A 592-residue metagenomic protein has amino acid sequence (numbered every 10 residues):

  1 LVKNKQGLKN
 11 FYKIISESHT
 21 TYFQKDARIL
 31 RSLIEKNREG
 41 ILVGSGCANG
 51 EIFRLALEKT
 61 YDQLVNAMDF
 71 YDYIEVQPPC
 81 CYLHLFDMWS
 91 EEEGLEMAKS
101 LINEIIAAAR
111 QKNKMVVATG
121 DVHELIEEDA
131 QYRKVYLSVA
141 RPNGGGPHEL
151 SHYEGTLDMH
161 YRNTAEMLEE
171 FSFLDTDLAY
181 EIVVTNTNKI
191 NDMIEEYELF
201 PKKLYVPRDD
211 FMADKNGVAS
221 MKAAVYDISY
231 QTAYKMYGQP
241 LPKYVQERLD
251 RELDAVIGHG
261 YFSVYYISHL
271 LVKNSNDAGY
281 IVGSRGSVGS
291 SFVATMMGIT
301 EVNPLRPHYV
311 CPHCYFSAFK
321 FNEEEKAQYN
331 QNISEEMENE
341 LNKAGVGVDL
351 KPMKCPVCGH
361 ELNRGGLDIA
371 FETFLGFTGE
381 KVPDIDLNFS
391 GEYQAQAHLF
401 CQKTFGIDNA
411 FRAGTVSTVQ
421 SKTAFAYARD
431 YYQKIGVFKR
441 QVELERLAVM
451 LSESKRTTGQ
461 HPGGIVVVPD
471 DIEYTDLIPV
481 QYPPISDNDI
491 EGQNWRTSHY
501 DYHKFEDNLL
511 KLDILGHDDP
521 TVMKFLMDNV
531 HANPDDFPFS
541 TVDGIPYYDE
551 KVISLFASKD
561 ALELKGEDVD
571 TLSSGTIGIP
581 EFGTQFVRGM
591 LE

Functional and structural regions predicted by a protein language model:
L1, K5-V225, L271, I281 (+1 more regions): Mg2+-dependent phosphoryl-transfer active-site scaffold
Y226, Q239-G283: Helix-rich "cap/lid" substructures immediately adjacent to catalytic or cofactor-binding pockets
Y226, Y230-T232: FabD-like malonyl-/acyl-CoA
K273-N276, S287-I299: Catalytic DNA-binding helix-loop module of base-excision-repair DNA glycosylases/AP lyases
